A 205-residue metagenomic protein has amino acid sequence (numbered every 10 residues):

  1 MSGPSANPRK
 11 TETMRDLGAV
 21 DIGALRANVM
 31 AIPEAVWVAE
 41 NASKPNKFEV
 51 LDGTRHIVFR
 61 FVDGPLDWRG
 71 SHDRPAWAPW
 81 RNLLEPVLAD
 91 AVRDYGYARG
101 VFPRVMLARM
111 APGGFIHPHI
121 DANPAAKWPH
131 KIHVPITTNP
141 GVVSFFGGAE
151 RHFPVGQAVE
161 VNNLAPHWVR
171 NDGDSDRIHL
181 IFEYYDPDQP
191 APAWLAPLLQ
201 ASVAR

Functional and structural regions predicted by a protein language model:
M1-P8, P197-R205: Fe(II)/2-oxoglutarate
M1-Y97: Non-heme Fe(II)/2-oxoglutarate
L107-A125: Conserved short histidine dyad/triad with adjacent acidic residue
P112-G113, G156, L164: Tight coil/turn sites that cap or link beta-strands
I116-D121, V143-G148, P192-A193: A short secondary-structure junction signal
P118-H119, V142-S144, V161-N162, P166-D174: Short beta-strand His + acidic residue motifs that chelate non-heme Fe in jelly-roll/DSBH and cupin folds
P129-P135, A158-E160, S175-P192: A short hydrophobic beta-strand segment most commonly corresponding to one strand of the jelly-roll/cupin
P135-P154: A short beta-strand-loop-beta hairpin characteristic of the jelly-roll/cupin
